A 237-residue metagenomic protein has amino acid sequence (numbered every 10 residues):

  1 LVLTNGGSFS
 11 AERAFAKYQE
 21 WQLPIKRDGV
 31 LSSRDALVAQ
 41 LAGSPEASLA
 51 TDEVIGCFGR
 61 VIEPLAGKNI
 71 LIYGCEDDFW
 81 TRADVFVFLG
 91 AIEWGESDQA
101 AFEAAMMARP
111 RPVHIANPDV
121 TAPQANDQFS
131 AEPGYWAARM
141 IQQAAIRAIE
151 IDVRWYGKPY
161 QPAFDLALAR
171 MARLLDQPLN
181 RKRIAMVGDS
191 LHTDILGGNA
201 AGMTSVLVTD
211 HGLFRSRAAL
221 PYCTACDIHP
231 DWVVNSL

Functional and structural regions predicted by a protein language model:
G6-R34, V38-L237: Asp-based, Mg2+/Mn2+-dependent phosphohydrolase catalytic module
